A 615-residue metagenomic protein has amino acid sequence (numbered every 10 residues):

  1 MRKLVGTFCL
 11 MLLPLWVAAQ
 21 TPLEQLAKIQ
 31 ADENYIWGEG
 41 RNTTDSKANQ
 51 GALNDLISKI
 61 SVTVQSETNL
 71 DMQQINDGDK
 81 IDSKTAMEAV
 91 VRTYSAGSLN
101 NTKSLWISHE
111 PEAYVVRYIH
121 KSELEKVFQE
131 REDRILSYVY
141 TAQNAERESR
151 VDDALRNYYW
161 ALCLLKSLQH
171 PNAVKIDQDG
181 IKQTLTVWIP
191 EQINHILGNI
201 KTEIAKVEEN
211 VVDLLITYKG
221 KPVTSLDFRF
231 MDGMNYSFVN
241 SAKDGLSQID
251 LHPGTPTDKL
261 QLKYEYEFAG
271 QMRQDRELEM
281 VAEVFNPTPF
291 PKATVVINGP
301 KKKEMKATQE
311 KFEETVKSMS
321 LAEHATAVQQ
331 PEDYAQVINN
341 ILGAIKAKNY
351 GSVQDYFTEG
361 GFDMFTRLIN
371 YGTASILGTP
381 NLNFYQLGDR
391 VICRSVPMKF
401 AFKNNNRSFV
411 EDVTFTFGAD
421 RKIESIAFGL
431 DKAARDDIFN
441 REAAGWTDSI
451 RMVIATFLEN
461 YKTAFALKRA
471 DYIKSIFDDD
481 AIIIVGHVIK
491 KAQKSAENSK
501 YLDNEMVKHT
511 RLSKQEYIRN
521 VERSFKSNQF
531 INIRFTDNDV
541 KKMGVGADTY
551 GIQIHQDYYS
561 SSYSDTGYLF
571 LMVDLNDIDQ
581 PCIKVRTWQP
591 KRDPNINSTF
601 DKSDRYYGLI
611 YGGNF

Functional and structural regions predicted by a protein language model:
M1-L4: Positively charged n-region of N-terminal signal peptides that target proteins for export
M11-A18: Hydrophobic h-region of N-terminal signal peptides that target proteins for export in Gram-negative bacteria
A19-T326, Q330, T358-E359, D363-R407 (+5 more regions): Domain-level marker for long, solvent-exposed, non-transmembrane regions
L70, V151-Q169, I454-K514, R519: Conserved, compact domain cores that house catalytic/ligand-binding motifs in diverse enzymes and effector modules
I204, T326, D363-G418, E497-D565: Surface-exposed, charged secondary-structure patches
T308-E314, N404-I450, V545-Q553, S561-F615: Short beta-strand edge/turn micro-motifs at domain boundaries
T315-N349, S449-R469, I476: Short, aromatic-enriched amphipathic alpha-helices that serve as compact interaction elements
V337-L368, K468-A496: Short, well-ordered alpha-helical segments enriched in acidic and aromatic residues
